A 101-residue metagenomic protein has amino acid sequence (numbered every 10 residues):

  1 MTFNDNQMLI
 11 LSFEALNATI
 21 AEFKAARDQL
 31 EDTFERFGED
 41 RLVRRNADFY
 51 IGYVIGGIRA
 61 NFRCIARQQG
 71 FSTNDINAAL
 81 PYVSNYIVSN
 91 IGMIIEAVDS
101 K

Functional and structural regions predicted by a protein language model:
M1-R36: Short terminal alpha-helical segments
M1-S12, I51, I55, I76 (+2 more regions): Intrinsic-disorder-associated interaction segments
A18, E22, A26-Q29, D40 (+4 more regions): Surface-exposed polar/charged interaction patches
E31, L42-R45, N61, I94: Amphipathic alpha-helical interaction segments
D40-D48, Q69-A78: Short, surface-exposed loop/turn segments at secondary-structure junctions
D48-Q69: Acidic, low-complexity, intrinsically disordered interaction modules
S72-K101: Amphipathic alpha-helical binding modules
